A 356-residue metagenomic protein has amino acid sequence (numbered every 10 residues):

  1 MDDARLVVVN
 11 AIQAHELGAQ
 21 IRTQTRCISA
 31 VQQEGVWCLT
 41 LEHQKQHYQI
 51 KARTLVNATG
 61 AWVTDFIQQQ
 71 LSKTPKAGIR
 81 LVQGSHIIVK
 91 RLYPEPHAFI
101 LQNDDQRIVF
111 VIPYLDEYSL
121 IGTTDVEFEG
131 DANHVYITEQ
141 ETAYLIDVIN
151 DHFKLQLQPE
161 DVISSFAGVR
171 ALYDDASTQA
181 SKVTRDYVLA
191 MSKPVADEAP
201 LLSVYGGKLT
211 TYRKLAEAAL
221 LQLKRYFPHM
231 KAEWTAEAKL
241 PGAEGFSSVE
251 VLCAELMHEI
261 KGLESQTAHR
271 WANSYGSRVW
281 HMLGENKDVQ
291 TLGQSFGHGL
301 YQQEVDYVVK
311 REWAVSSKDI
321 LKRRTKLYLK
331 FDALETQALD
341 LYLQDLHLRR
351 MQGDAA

Functional and structural regions predicted by a protein language model:
M1-T54: Helical element adjacent to the flavin cofactor pocket in flavoenzyme catalytic cores
D3-V9, Q13, L71-I121, E127-L334 (+1 more regions): C-terminal catalytic lobe of FAD-dependent flavoproteins
T23-T25, V31, T59-G60, R91 (+2 more regions): Glycine-rich, histidine-containing beta strand-loop boundary motifs that form or position
A52-T64, L92, D125, L209: Glycine-/small-residue-rich beta->alpha transition segments that form the dinucleotide
N57-K73, E217: Flavin (primarily FAD) binding-site architecture
D354-A356: Long non-globular sequence segments
